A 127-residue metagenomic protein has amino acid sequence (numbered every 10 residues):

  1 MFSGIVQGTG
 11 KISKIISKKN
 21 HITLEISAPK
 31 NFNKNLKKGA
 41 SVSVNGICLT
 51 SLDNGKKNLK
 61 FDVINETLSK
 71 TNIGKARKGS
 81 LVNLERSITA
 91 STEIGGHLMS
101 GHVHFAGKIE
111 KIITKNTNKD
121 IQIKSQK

Functional and structural regions predicted by a protein language model:
M1-K127: Conserved loop->alpha-helix
